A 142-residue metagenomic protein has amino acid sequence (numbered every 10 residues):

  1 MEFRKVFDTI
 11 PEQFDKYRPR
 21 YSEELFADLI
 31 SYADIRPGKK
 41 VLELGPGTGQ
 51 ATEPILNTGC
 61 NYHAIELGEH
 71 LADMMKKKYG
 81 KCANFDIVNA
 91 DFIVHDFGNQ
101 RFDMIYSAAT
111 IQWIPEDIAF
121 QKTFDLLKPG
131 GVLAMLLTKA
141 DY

Functional and structural regions predicted by a protein language model:
M1-R36: Conserved class I S-adenosyl-L-methionine
I30, E53-L56, F120, F124: A structural alpha-helix within SAM-dependent methyltransferase catalytic domains
L42, T48-V94: Class I SAM-dependent methyltransferase SAM/SAH-binding core
V94-I105: A short acidic, Gly/Pro-enriched loop at the edge of an enzyme's catalytic core that lines a small-molecule cofactor
M104-D117: A short SAM/SAH-binding and catalytic strip from SAM-dependent methyltransferases
I118-V132: A short glycine-rich, Lys/Arg-flanked "PGG" loop and its adjoining helix->strand segment in the class I
V132-Y142: Conserved class I S-adenosyl-L-methionine
